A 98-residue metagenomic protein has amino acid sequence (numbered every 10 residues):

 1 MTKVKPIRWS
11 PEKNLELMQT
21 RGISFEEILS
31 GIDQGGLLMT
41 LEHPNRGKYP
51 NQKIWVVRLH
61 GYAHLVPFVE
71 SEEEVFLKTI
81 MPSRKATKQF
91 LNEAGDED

Functional and structural regions predicted by a protein language model:
M1-D98: Ribonuclease/tRNase effector modules and their secretory precursors
